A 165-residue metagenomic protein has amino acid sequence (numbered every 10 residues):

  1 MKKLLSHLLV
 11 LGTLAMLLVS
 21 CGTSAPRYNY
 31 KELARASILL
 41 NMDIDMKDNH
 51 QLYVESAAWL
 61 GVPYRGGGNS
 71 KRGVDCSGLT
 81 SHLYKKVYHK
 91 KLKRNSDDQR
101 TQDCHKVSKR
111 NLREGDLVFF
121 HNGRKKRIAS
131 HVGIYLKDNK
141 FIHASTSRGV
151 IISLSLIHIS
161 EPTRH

Functional and structural regions predicted by a protein language model:
M1-L9: Bacterial N-terminal signal peptides that target proteins for export
L18-S20: C-terminal motif of bacterial Sec signal peptides marking the signal peptidase cleavage site
G22-A25: Bacterial signal peptide processing site
R27-V74: Post-signal-peptide N-terminal segment of Sec-exported extracytoplasmic proteins
L39-L40, P63-E114: Catalytic cysteine-centered active-site loop
L92-N95, I134-L154: Catalytic Cys-His active-site segments of thiol-dependent hydrolases/isopeptidases
I157-T163: Conserved small/polar residues in nucleotide/adenosyl-binding loops
